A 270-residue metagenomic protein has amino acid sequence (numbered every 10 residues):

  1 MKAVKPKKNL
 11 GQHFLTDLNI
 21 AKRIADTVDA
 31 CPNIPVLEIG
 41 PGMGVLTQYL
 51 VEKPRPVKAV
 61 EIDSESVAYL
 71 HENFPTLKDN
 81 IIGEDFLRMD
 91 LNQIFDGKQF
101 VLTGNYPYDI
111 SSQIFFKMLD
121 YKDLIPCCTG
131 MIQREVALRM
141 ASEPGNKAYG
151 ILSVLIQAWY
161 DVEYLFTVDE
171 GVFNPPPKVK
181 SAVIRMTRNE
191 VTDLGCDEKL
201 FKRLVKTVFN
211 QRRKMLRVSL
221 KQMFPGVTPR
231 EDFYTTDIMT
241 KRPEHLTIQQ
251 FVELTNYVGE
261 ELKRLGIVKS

Functional and structural regions predicted by a protein language model:
M1-T207, V227, E244, I248-S270: Catalytic cores of RNA-modifying enzymes
R212: Primarily a LysM-type cell-wall glycan-binding module
S219, D232, K269-S270: Class I Rossmann-like S-adenosyl-L-methionine
G226-Y234: Strongly charged, low-complexity linkers/loops
